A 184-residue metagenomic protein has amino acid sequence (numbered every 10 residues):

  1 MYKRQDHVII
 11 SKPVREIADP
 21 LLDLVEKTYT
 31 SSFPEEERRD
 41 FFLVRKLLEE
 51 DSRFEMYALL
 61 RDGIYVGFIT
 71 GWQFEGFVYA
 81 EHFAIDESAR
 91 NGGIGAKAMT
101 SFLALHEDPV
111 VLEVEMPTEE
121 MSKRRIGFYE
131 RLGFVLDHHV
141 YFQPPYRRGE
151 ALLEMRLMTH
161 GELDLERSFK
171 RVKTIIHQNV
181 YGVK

Functional and structural regions predicted by a protein language model:
M1-Q5: Conserved small/polar residues in nucleotide/adenosyl-binding loops
D6-V25: A short beta-loop-alpha structural element at the N-terminal edge of CoA-dependent acyl/N-acetyltransferase catalytic
F33-M56, L60-R61: Active-site rim helix/loop that mediates acceptor-substrate recognition in acyltransferases
A58, I64-Q73, F77-A84: Conserved beta-strand in the GNAT
I85, N91-L105: Conserved acetyl-CoA-binding loop-helix of GNAT-fold acetyltransferases
H106-M121: Conserved GNAT acetyl-CoA-binding A-motif
E113, I126, E130-E150: Conserved catalytic-core motifs of GNAT/GCN5-like acyltransferases
M121-S122, F142-K184: C-terminal "cap" of GNAT-fold acetyltransferases
